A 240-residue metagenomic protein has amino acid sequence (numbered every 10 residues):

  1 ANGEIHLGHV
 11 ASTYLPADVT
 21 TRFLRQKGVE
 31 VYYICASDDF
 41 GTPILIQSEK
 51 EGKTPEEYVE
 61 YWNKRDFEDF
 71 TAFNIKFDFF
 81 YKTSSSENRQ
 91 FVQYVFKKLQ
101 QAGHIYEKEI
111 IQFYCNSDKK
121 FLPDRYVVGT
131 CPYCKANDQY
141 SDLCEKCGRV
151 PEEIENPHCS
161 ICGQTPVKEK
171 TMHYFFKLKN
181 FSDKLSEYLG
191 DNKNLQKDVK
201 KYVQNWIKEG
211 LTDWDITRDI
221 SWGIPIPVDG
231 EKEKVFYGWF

Functional and structural regions predicted by a protein language model:
A1-K108, N116-K120, P132, N194: N-terminal Rossmann-like or analogous alpha/beta NTP/dinucleotide-binding catalytic cores that position adenine
A1-V29, I34-C35, E87-F91, C134 (+1 more regions): Structured secondary-structure scaffolds
E56-W62, K97-I111, Y126-Y140, N180 (+2 more regions): Short, Lys/Arg-enriched charge-dense amphipathic segments
T71, Q101-H104, R149, Q164 (+2 more regions): Generic secondary-structure signature for well-ordered alpha-helical cores
L99, C144, L185: Residue-level signal for inorganic ion chemistry
G103-F175: Cys/His-rich short segments
